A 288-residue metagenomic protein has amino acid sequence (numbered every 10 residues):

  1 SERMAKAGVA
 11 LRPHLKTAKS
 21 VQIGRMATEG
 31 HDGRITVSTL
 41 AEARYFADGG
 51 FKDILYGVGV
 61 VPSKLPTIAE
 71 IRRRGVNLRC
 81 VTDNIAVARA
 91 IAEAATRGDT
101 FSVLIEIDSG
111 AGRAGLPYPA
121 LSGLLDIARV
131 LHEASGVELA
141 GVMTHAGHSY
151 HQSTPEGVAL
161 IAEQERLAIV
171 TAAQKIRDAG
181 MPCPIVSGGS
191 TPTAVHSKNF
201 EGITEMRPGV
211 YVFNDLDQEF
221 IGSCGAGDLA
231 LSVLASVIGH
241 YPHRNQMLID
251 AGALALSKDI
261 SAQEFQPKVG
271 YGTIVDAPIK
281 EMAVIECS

Functional and structural regions predicted by a protein language model:
S1-A7: N-terminal, Lys/Arg-enriched amphipathic/low-complexity engagement segments that precede the first folded domain
A7, P66, A159-E163: Non-catalytic helical/linker scaffolds that mediate oligomerization, partner binding, and domain coupling around large
R12-H151: Active-site-proximal beta-alpha core segment in soluble small-molecule metabolic enzymes
S109-G222: Active-site loop/helix belt of alpha/beta enzymes
M143, Y241, P278-I279: A generic structural motif
V158-L160, P192-G270: Active-site loop ensemble at the mouth of alpha/beta enzyme cores that anchors a bound cofactor
N245-I249, K280-S288: A generic structural motif
V269-V284: Short, basic/aromatic beta-hairpin or loop at an interaction surface
